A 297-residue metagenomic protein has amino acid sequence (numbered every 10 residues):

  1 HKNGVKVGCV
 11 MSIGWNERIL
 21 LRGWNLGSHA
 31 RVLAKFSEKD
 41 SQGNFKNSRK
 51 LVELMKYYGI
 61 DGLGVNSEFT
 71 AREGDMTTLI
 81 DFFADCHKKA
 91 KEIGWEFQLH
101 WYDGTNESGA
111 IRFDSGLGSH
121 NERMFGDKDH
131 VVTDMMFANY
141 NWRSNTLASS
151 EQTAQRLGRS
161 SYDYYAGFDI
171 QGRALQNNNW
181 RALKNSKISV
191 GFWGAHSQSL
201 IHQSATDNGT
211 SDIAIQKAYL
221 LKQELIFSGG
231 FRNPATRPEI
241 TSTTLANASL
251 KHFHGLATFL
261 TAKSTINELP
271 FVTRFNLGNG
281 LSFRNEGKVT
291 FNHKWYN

Functional and structural regions predicted by a protein language model:
H1-S149: Chitinase-like catalytic core of GlcNAc-active glycosidases
E96-W101, D114-H120, G126-N297: Substrate-binding and catalytic surfaces of secreted/luminal carbohydrate-active proteins
